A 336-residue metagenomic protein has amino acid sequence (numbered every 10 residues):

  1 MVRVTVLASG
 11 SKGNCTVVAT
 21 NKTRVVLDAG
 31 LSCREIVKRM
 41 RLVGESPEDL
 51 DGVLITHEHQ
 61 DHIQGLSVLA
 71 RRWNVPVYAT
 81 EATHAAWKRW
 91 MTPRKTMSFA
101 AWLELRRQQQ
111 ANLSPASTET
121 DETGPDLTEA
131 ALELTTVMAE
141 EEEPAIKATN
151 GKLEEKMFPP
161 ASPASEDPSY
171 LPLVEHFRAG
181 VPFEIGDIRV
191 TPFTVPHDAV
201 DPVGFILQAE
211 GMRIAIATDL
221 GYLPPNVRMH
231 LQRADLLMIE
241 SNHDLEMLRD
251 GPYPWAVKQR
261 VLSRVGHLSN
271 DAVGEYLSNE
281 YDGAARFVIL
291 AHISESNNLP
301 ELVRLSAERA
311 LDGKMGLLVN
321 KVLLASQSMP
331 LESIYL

Functional and structural regions predicted by a protein language model:
M1-V43, V203-T218, L236: Conserved beta-strand hairpin/beta-sheet module of binuclear metal-dependent hydrolase folds, prominently
L27-G30, L50-E58, A79-E81, A215-T218 (+3 more regions): Active-site neighborhood of phospho(di)ester-bond hydrolases with catalytic His/Asp-centered motifs
C33-A86: Active-site metal-binding motif and surrounding structural segment of the metallo-beta-lactamase
L50, L171, A234-D235: Short, well-ordered alpha-helix to beta-strand connector turns
T83-V203, A209-E210: Metallo-beta-lactamase
P192, A199-V200, I216-P225: Active-site glycine-rich loop that binds ribose-phosphate moieties when present
P225-L324: Cap/insert and terminal regions of metallo-dependent hydrolase folds
N320-L336: Short, basic/aromatic-enriched C-terminal tail that caps enzymatic domains
